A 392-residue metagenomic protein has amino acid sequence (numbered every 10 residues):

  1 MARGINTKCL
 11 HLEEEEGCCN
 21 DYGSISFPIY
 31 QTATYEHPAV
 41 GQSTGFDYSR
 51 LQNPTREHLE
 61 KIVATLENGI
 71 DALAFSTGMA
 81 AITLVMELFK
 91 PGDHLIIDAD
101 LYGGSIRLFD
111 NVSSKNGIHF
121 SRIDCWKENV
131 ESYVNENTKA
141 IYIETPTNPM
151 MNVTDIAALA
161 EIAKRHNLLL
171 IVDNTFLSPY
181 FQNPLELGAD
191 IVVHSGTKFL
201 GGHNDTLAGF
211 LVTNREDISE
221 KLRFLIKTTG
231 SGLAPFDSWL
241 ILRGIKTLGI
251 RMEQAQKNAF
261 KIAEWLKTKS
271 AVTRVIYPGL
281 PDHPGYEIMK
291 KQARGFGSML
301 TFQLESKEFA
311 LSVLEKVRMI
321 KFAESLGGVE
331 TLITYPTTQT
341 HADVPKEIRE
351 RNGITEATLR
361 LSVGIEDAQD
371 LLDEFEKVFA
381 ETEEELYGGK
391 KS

Functional and structural regions predicted by a protein language model:
M1, G17-C18, A72-A271, I276 (+2 more regions): Conserved PLP-enzyme active-site core in the AAT-like
M1-N53, L59-I62: N-terminal "arm"/small-domain region of PLP-dependent enzymes with the aminotransferase-like
G17, E36-A39, I218-S219, K307-A310 (+2 more regions): Short, acidic Gly/Pro/Ser/Thr-rich loop/turn segments
T34-T83, E87-L88, G104-N111: Conserved N-terminal alpha-helix of the aminotransferase class I/II PLP-enzyme fold
E67, D93, S270, V317-R318: Structural motif
G103, D110, H119-S121, R251 (+2 more regions): PLP-dependent enzyme catalytic core of the Aspartate aminotransferase-like
T229-G230, V317-G327, V378-Y387: A common structural junction motif
R274-L359, V363: Conserved C-terminal alpha-helix-loop-beta "cap" of PLP-dependent enzymes that closes/shapes the active-site mouth
